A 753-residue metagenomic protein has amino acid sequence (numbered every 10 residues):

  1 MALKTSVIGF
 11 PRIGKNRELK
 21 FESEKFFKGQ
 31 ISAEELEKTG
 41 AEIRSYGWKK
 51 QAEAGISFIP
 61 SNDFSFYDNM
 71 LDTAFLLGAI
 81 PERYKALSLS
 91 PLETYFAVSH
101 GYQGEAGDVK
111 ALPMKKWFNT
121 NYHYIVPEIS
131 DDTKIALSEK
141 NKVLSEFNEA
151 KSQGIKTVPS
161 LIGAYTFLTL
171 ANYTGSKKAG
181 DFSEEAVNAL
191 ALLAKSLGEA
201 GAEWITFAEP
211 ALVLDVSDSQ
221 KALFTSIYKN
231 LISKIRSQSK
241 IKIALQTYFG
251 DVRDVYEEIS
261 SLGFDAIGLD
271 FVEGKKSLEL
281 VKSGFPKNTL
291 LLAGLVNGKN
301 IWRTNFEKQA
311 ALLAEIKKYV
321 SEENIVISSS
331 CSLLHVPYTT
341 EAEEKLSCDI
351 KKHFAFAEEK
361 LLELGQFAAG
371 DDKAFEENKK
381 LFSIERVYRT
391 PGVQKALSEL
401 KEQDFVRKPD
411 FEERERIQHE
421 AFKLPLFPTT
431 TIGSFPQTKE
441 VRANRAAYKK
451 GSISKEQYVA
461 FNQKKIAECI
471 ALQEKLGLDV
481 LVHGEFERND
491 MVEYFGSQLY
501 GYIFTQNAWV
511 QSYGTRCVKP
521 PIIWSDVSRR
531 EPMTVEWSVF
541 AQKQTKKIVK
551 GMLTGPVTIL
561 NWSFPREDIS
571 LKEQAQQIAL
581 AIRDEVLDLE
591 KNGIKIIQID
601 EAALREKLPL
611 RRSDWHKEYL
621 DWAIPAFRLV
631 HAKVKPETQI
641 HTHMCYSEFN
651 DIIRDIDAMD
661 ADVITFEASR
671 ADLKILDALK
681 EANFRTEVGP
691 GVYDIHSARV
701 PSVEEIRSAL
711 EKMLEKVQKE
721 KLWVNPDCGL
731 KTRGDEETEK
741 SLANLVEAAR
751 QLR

Functional and structural regions predicted by a protein language model:
M1-R753: Domain-level signal for soluble alpha/beta catalytic cores
